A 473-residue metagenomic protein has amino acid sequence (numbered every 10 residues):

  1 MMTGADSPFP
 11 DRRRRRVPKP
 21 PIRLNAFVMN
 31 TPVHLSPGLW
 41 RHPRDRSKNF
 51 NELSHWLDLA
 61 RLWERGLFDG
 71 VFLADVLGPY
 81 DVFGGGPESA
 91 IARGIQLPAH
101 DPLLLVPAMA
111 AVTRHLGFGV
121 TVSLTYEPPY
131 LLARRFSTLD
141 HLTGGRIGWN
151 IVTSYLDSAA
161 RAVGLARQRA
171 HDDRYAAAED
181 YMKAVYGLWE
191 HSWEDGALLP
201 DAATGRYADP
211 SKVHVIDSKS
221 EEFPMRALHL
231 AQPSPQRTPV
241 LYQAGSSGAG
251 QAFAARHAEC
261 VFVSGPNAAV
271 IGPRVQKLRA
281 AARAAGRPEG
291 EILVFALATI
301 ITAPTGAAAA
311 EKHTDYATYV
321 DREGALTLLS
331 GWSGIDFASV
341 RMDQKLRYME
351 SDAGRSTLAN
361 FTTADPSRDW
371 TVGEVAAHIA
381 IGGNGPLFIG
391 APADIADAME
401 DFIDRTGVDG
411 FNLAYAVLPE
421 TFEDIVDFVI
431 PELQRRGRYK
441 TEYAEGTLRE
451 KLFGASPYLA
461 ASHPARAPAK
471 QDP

Functional and structural regions predicted by a protein language model:
T3-V112, Q236-P239, F361, H463-P473: N-terminal beta1-alpha1-beta2 module of alpha/beta enzyme domains
G4, P8-P37, H171-Q236, A269-P273 (+2 more regions): An alpha-helical appendage that flanks or caps ligand/catalytic pockets
P18-K19, E64-R65, P107-R114, D140-R146 (+2 more regions): Acidic (Asp/Glu)-rich catalytic clusters
I22-A26, V71-L73, L116-V122, G145-I151 (+4 more regions): Hydrophobic faces of well-ordered beta-strands that scaffold small-molecule active sites in alpha/beta enzyme cores
L24, W63, L67, M109 (+8 more regions): Conserved, mostly hydrophobic/aromatic
W40-S54, T121-Y130, A166-Q168, P235-G248 (+2 more regions): Active-site mouth loops of central-metabolism enzymes
G86-F118, R283-A285, I425-T441: Alpha-helix-loop-beta-strand connector modules within alpha/beta enzyme cores
V112, G117-V163, R169-D172, A177-Y181: Hydrophobic or amphipathic alpha-helical targeting/insertion segments
